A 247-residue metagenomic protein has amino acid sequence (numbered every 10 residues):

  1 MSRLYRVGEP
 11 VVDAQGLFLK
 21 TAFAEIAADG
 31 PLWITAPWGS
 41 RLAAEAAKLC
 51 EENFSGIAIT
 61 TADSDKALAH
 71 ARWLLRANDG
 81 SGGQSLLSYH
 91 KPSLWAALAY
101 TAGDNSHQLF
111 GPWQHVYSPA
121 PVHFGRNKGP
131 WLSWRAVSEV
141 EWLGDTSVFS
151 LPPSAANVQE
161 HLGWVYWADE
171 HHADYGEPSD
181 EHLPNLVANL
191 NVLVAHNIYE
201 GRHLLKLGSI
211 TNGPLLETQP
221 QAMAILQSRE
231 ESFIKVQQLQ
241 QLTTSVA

Functional and structural regions predicted by a protein language model:
L4, G8-A28, W33-R41, T61-D65 (+1 more regions): A contiguous, surface-oriented mixed alpha/beta subdomain in the mid-to-C-terminal portion of proteins that forms
A47, A71-R72: Short amphipathic alpha-helices in soluble, non-transmembrane regions that often serve as interface/regulatory elements
E51: A surface-exposed, charged beta-strand/loop segment in the N-terminal or early-internal portion of soluble proteins
F54-G56: Non-catalytic terminal regions of proteins
